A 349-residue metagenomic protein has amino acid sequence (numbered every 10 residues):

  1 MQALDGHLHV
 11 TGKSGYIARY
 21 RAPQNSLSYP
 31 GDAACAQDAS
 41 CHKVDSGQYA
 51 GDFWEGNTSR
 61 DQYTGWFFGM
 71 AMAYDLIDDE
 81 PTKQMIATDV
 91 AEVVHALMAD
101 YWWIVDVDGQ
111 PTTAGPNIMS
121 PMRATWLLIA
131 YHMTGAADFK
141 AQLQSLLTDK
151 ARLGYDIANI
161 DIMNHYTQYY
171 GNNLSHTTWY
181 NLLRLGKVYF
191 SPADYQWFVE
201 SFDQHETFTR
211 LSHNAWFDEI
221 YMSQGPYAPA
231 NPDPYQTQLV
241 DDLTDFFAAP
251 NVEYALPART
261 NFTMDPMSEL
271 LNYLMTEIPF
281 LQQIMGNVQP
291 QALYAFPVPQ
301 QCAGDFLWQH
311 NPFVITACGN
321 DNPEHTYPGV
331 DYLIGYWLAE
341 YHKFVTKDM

Functional and structural regions predicted by a protein language model:
M1-H7, V90-A124, A130-M349: Ser/Thr/Asn(+Pro)-rich, low-complexity disordered segments
Q2-P116, S120-P121: Extended ligand-binding groove/face enriched in aromatic
